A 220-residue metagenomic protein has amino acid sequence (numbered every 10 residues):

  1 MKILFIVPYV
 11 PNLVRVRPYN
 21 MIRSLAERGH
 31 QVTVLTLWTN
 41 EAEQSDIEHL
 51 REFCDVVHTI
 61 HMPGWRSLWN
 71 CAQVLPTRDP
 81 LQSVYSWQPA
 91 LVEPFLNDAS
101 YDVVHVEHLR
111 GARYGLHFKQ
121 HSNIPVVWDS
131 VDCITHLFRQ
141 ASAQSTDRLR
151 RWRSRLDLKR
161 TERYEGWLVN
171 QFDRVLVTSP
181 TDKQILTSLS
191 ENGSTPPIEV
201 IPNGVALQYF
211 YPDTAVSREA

Functional and structural regions predicted by a protein language model:
M1-H58: N-terminal subdomain of nucleotide-sugar transferases
L35-L96: A conserved catalytic-core segment of Leloir-type glycosyltransferases
G64-Q82, P125-G166: Acceptor-binding helix/loop patch of EC 2.4 sugar-transfer enzymes, predominantly nucleotide-sugar-dependent
P94-A112, P125-V127: Short N-terminal targeting/anchoring amphipathic segment
V104-H105, N170-S179: A short beta-strand/loop micro-motif in the catalytic core of glycosyltransferases that engages the nucleotide-sugar
H108, S130-D132, S179-P180: Helix N-cap/beta->alpha junction signal
H136-Q140, T187, V205-E219: Acidic anion/phosphate-binding donor-loop and adjacent secondary structure in glycosyltransferase catalytic cores
T181, G204: Carbohydrate-associated surface elements
